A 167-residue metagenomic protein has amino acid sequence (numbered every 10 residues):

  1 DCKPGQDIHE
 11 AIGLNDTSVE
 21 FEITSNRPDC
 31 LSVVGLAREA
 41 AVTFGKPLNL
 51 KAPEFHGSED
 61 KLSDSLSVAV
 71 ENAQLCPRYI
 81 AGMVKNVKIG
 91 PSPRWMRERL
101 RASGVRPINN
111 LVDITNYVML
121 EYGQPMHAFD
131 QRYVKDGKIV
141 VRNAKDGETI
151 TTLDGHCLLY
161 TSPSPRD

Functional and structural regions predicted by a protein language model:
D1-S162, R166: RNA/tRNA-interacting regions in translation and RNA-turnover enzymes
